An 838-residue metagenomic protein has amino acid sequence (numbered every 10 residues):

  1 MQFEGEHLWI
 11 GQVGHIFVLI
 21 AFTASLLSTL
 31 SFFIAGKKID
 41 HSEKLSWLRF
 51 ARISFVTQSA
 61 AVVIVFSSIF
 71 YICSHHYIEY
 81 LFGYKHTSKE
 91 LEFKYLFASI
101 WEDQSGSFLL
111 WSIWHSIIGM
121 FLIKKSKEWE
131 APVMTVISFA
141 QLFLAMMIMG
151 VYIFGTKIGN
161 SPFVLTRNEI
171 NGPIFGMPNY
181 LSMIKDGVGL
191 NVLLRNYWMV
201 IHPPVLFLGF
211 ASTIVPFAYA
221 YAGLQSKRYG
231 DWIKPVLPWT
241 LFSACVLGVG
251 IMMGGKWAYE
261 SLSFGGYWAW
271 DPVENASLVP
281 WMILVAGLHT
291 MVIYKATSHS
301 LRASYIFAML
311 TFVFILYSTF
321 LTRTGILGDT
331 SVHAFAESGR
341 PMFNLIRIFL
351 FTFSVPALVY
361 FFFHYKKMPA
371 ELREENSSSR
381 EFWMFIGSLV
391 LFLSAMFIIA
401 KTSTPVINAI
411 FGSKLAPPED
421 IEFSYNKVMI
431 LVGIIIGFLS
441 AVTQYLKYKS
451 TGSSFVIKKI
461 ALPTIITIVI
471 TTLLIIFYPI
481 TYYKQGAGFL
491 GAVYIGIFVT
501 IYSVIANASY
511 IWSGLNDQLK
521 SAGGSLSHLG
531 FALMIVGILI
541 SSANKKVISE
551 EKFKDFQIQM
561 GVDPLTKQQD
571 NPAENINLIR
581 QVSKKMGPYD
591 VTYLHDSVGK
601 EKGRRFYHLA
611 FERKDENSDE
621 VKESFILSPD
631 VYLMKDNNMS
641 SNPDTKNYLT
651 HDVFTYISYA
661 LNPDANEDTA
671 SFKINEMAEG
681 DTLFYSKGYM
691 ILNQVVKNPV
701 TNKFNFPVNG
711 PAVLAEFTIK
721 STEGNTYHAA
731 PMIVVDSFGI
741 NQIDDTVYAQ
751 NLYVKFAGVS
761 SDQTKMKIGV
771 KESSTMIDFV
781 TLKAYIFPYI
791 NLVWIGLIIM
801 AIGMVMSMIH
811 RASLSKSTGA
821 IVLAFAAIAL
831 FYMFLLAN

Functional and structural regions predicted by a protein language model:
M1-N838: Solvent-exposed, non-transmembrane regions of integral membrane proteins
